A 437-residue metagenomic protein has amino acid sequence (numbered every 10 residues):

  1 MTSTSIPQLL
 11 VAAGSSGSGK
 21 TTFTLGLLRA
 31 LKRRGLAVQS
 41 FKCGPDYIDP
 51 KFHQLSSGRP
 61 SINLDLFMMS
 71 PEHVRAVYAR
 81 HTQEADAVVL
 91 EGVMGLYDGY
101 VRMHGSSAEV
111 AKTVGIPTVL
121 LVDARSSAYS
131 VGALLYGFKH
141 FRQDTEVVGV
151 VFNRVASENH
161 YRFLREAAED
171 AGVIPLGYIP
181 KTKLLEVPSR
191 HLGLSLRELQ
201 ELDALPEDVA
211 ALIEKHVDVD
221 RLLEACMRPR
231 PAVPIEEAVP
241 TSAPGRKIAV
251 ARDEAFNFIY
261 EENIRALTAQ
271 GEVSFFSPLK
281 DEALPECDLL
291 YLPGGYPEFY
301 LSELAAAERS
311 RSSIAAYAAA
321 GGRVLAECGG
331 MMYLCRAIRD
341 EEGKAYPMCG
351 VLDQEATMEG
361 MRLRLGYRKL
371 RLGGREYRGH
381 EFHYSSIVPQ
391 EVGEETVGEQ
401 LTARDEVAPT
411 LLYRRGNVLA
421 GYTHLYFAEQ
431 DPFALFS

Functional and structural regions predicted by a protein language model:
T2-V114, V122-V148, E158-R162: ATP-dependent carboxylate-amine ligase catalytic core
Q8, L36-Q39, G245-K247, E272 (+1 more regions): Residues that mark the start of a beta-strand
L10, V89-E91, V119, V151 (+3 more regions): Structural motif
A111, S242-P244, F256-A266, M358-S437: C-terminal and late-domain segments of enzyme folds
I116, V173, A319-R323: A short helix->loop->beta-strand "cap" motif at the edges of active sites that frequently abuts
Y129-P240: Internal gly/pro-rich beta-alpha loop/helix module that stabilizes soluble enzyme cofactors or their anionic handles
P244-E308, S312-A319: Phosphate-binding active sites in nucleotide-utilizing proteins
P297-R371: Cysteine-nucleophile active-site neighborhood
